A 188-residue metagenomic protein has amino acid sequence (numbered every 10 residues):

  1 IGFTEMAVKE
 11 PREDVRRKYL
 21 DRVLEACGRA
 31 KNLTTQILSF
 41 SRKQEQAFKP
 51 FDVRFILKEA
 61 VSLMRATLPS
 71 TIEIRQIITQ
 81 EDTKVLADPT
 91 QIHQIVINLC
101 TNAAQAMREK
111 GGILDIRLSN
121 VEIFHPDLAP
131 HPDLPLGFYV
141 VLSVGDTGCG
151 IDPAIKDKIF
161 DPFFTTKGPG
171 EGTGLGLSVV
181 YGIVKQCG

Functional and structural regions predicted by a protein language model:
I1-G188: Core catalytic ATP-binding domain of two-component histidine kinases
